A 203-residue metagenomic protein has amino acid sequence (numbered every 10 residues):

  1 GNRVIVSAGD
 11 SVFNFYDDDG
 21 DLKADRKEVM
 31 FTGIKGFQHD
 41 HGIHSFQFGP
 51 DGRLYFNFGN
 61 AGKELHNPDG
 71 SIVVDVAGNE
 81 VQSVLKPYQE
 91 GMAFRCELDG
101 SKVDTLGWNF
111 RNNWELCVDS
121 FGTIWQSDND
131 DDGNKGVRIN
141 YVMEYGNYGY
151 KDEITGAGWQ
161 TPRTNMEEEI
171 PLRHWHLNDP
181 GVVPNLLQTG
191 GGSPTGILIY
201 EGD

Functional and structural regions predicted by a protein language model:
G1-D203: Beta-propeller domains with acidic blade repeats across secreted/periplasmic ectodomains and cytosolic WD/CNH propellers
